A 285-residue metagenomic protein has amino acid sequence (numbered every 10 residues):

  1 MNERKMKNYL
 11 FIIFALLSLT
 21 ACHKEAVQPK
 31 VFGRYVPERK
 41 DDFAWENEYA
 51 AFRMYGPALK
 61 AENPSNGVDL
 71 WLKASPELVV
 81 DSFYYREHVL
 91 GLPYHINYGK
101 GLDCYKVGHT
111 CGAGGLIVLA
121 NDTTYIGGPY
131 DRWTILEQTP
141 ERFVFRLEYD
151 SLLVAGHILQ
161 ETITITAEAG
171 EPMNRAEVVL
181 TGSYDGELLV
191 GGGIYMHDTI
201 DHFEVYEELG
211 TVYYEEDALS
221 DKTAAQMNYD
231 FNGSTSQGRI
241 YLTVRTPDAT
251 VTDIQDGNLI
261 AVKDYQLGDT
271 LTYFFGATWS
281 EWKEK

Functional and structural regions predicted by a protein language model:
M1-M6: N-terminal secretory signal peptides that target proteins for export/translocation
K7-I13: Sec-dependent signal peptide recognition, specifically the positively charged N-region followed immediately by
T20-A21: C-terminal motif of bacterial Sec signal peptides marking the signal peptidase cleavage site
A26-T124: Solvent-exposed N-terminal domain segments of exported/luminal and surface proteins
F32, G238-K285: Beta-strand-rich recognition/accessory modules
A74-L78, V205-V251: A recognition module on extended beta-rich or small alphabeta surfaces enriched in W/G with H and D/E
Y94-E168: Extended, loop-rich substrate-binding clefts of extracytoplasmic carbohydrate-active enzymes
E161, P172-V205: Acidic (Asp/Glu-rich), glycine- and aromatic
